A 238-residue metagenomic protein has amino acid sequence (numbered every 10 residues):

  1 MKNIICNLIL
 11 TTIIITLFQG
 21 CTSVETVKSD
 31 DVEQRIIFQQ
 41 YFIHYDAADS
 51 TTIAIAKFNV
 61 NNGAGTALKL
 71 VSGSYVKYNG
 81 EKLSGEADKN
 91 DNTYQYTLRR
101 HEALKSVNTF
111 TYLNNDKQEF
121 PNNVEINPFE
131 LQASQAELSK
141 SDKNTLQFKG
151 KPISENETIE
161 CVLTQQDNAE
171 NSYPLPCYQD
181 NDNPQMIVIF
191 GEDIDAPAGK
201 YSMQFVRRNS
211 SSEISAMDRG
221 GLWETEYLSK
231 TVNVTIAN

Functional and structural regions predicted by a protein language model:
M1-I9: Bacterial N-terminal signal peptides that target proteins for export
L8, D31, A136-S139: Alpha-helical interaction segments
L17-G20: C-terminal motif of bacterial Sec signal peptides marking the signal peptidase cleavage site
T22-K105, F110-Y112, D116, G191-N238: Ser/Thr/Pro- and often Gln-rich low-complexity regulatory segments of eukaryotic transcriptional regulators
N79-E86, Q118-P121, N168-Y178: Surface-exposed loop/edge segments in extracytoplasmic proteins
E102-I153: Surface-exposed beta-loop interaction hotspot
L131-G191: Short helix-loop boundary/capping segments
